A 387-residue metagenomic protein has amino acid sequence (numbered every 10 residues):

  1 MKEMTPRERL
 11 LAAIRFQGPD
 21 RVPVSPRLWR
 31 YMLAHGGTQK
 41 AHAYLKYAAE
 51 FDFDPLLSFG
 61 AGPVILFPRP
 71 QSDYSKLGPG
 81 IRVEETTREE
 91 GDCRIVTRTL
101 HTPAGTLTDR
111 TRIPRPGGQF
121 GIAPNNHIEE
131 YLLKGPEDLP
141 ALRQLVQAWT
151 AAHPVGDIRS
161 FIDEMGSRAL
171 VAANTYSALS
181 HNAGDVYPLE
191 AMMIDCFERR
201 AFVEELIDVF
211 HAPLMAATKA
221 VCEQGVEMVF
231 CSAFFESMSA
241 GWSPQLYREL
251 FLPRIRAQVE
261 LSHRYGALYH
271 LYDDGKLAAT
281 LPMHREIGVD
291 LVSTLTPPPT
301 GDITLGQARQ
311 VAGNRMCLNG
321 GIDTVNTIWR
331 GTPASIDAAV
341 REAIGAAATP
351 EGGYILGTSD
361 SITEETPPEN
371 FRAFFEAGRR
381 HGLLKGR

Functional and structural regions predicted by a protein language model:
M1-Q39, H101, L133-R387: Active-site loop segments of alpha/beta catalytic cores
E8, S25-L28, L57, I65 (+3 more regions): Intrinsically disordered, low-complexity segments enriched in proline/serine/threonine
L28-W29, G60-G62, T99-A104: Short, flexible beta-strand-to-coil junctions
G37-P79: Segments that shape or occlude catalytic/ligand-binding pockets
T38-L45, T108-Q119, E369: Surface-exposed flexible segments
Y44, D92-V96, P154-D157: Generic hydrophobic, aliphatic-rich segments that mediate packing or membrane embedding
L57-G62, N126-E130, G386-R387: A generic structural motif
D73-L145, R168: A contiguous, low-structure linker/loop signature
